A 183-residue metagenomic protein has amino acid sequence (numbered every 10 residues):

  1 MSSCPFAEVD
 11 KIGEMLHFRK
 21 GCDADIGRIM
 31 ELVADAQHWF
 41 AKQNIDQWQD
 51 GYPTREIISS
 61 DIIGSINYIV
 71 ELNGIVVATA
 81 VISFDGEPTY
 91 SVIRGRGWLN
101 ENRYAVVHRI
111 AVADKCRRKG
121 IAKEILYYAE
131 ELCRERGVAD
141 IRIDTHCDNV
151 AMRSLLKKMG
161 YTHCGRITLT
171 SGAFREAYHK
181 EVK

Functional and structural regions predicted by a protein language model:
H17-E31: A short beta-loop-alpha structural element at the N-terminal edge of CoA-dependent acyl/N-acetyltransferase catalytic
Q37-I57: Conserved GNAT-fold acetyl-CoA-binding loop/helix
I66-A80: Conserved beta-hairpin
V81-R109, R117: Conserved acyl-donor/pantetheine-binding loop and adjacent beta-alpha core of acyl/acetyltransferases and related
V112, R118-E131, S154, K158: Conserved acetyl-CoA-binding loop-helix of GNAT-fold acetyltransferases
R117, I143-R153, S171: Conserved beta-strand-loop-alpha-helix junction that forms the acyl-donor binding cleft
K123, E135, C147-C164: Conserved active-site alpha-helix within GNAT-family acetyltransferase domains
L126, C133-T145: Conserved GNAT acetyl-CoA-binding A-motif
